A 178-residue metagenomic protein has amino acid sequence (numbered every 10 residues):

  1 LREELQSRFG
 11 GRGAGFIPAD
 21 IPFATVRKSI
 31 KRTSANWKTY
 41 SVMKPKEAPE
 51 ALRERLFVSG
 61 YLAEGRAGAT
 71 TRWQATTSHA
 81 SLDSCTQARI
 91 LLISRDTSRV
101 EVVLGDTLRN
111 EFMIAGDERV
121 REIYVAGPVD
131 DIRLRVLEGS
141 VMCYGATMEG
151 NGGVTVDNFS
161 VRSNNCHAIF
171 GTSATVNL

Functional and structural regions predicted by a protein language model:
R2-L178: Conserved SGNH/GDSL esterase-like catalytic core that processes O-acyl groups on lipids and polysaccharides
